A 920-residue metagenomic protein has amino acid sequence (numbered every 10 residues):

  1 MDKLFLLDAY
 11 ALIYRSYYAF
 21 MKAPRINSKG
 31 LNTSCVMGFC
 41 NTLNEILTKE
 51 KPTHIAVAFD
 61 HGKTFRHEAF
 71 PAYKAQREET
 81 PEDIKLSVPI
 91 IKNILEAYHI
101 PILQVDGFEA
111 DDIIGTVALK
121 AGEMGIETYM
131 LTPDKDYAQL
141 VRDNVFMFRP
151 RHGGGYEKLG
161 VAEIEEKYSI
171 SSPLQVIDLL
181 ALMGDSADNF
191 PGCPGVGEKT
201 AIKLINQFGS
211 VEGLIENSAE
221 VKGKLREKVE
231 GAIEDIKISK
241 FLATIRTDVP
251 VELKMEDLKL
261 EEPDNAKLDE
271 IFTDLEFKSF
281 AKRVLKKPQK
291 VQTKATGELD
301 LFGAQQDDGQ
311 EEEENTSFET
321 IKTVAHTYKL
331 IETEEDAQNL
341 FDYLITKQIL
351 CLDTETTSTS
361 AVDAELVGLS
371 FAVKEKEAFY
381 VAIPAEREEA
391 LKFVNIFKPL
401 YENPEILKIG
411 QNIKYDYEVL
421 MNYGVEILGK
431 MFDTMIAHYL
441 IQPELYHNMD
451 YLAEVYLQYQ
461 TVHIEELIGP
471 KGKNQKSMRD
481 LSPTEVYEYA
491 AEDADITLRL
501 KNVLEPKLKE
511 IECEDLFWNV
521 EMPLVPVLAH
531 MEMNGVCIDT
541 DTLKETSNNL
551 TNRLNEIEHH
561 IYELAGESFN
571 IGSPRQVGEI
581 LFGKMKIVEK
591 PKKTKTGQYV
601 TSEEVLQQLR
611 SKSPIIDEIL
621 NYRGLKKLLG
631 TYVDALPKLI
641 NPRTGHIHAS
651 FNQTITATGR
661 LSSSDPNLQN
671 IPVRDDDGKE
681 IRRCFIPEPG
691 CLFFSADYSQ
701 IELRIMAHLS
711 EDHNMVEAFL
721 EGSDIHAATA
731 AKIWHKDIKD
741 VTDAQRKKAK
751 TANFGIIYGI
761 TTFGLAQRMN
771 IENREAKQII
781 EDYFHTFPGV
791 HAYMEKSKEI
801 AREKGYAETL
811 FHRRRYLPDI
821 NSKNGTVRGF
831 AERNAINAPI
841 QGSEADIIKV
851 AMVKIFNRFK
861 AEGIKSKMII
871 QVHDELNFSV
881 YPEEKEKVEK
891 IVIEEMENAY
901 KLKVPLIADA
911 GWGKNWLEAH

Functional and structural regions predicted by a protein language model:
M1-L131, K135-A162, D235-I238, T244-E252 (+2 more regions): Noncatalytic, basic helical substrate-engagement surface that gates or grips nucleic-acid strands
L4-F5, R15-E50, H54, P71-A72 (+6 more regions): Conserved RNase H-like, two-metal-ion catalytic cores of nucleic-acid enzymes
A72-L86, R142-I170, R226-K228, F379-L391 (+4 more regions): Short alpha-helix plus adjacent loop in nuclease-associated cores
G184-Q207, F272-E276, D539: Helix-hairpin-helix
A232-P384, Q411, E444, L452 (+9 more regions): Conserved "right-hand" nucleotidyltransferase catalytic core of DNA-directed polymerases
K476-R479, P526, M533, N641-T644 (+5 more regions): Conserved catalytic core of nucleic-acid polymerases
L508-V520, L524, I847-V872, L876: Active-site palm subdomain of RNA-directed nucleic acid polymerases
N552, E556-H559, E563-D617, H785-N837 (+1 more regions): C-terminal polymerase-core module
